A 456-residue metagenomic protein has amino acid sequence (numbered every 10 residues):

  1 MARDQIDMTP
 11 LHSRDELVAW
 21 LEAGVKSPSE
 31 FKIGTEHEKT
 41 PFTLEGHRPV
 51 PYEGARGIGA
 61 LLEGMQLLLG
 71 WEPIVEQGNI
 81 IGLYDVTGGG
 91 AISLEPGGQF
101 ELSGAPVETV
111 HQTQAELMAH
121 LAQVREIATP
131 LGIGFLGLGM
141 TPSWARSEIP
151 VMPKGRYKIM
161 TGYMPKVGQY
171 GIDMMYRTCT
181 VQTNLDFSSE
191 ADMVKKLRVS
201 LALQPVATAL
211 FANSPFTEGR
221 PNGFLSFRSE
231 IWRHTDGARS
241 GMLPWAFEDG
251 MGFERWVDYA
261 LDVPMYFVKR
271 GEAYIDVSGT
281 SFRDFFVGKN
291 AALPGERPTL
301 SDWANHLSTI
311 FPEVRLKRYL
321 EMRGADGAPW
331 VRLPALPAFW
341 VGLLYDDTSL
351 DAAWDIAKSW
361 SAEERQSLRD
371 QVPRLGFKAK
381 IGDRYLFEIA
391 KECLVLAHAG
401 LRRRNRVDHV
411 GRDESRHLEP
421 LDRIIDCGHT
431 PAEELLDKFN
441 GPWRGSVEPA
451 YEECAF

Functional and structural regions predicted by a protein language model:
M1-Q169, R177, A212, R332 (+8 more regions): Terminal catalytic/cofactor-binding subdomain
S27, T109-Q112, E116, N184-S188 (+4 more regions): Conserved aromatic-histidine-acidic binding/catalytic patches
E38-T40, E101, Q182-D186, E321-R323: Structured core elements
F42-L44, A105, D186-S188, A325 (+1 more regions): Solvent-exposed residues in well-ordered beta-strands and their adjoining turns, especially edge/terminal strands
T129-P130, G134-R315: Loop-rich catalytic cores of soluble enzymes, especially ATP-dependent carboxylate-amine ligases and other
W245-V268, R384-D413: An exposure/low-complexity boundary signal
T280-E364: Long, well-ordered mid-to-C-terminal structural blocks that present hydrophobic/aromatic surfaces
